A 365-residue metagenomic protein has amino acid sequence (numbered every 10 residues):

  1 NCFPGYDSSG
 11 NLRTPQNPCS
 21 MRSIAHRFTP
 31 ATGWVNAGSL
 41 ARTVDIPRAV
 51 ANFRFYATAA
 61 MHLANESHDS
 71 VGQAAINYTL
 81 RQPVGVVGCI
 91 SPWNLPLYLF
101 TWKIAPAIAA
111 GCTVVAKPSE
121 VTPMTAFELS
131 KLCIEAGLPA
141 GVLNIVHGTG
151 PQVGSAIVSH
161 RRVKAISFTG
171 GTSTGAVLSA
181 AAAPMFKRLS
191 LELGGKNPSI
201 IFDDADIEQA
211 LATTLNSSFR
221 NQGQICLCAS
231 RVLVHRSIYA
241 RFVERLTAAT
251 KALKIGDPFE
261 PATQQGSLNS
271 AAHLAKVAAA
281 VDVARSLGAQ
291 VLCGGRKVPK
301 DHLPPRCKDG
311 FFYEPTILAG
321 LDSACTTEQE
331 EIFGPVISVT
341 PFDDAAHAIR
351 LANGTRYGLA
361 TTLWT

Functional and structural regions predicted by a protein language model:
N1-A75, N269: N-terminal Rossmann-like NAD(P)+-binding subdomain of aldehyde/semialdehyde dehydrogenases
L12, Q16-H26, A49, T125 (+4 more regions): Hydrophobic/aromatic residues within well-ordered alpha-helical segments
P15, A165, G171-D322, A345-A346 (+1 more regions): ALDH superfamily catalytic-core signature
F55, N65-Q209, F342: Rossmann-like NAD(P) dinucleotide-binding subdomain of oxidoreductase/dehydrogenase enzymes
E328: Short, solvent-exposed loop/beta-turn-alpha elements that line the ligand-binding surface or hinge of extracytoplasmic
P335: Glycine-rich nucleotide-phosphate-binding loops and adjacent flexible coil segments
